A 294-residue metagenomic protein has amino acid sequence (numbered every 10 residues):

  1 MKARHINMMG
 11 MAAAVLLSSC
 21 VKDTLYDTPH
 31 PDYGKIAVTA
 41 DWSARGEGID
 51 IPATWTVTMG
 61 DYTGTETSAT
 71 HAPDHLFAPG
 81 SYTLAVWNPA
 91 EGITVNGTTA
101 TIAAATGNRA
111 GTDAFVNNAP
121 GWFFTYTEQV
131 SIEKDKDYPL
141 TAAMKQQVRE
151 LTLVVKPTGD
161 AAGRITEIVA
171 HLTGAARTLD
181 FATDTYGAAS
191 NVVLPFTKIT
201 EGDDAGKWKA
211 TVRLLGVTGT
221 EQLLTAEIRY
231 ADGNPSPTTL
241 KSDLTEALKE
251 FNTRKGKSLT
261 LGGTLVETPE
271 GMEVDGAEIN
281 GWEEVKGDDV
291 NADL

Functional and structural regions predicted by a protein language model:
M1-M9: Bacterial N-terminal signal peptides that target proteins for export
L16-S19: C-terminal motif of bacterial Sec signal peptides marking the signal peptidase cleavage site
V21-D27: Bacterial lipoprotein signal-peptidase II cleavage site
H30-P31, T141-V148: Conserved "repeat-terminator" motif of extracellular CCP/Sushi domains
V38-P52, V154-G163: Structural motif
D50-I102, R164-L248: Tryptophan-paired
G92-P139, G233-V266: Structured interaction patches on ligand/partner-binding surfaces of diverse proteins
F196-K198, I279-L294: Short, low-complexity, Pro/Ser/Thr/Gly-rich segments in the mature regions of secreted, periplasmic
